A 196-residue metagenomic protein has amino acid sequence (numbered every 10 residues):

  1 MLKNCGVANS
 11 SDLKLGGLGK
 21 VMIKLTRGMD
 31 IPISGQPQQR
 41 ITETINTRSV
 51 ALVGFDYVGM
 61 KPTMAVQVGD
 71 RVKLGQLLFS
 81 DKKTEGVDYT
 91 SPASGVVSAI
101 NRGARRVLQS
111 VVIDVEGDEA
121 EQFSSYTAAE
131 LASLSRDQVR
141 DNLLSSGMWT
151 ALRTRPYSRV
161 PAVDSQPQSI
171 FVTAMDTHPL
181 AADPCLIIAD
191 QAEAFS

Functional and structural regions predicted by a protein language model:
C5-G6, L13-A65: N-terminal, Lys/Arg-enriched amphipathic/low-complexity engagement segments that precede the first folded domain
I45, D56-M60, V72-G75, T84 (+1 more regions): Generic structural motif
V66-L78: A structural signal for short beta-strand/turn segments enriched in small hydrophobics and glycine
S80-P92, R106-S110, E121-Q122: Short, Lys/Arg- and Gly-enriched loop/turn segments at beta-strand edges
G103-S196: Buried, small/hydrophobic-residue-enriched core segments of structured protein domains
